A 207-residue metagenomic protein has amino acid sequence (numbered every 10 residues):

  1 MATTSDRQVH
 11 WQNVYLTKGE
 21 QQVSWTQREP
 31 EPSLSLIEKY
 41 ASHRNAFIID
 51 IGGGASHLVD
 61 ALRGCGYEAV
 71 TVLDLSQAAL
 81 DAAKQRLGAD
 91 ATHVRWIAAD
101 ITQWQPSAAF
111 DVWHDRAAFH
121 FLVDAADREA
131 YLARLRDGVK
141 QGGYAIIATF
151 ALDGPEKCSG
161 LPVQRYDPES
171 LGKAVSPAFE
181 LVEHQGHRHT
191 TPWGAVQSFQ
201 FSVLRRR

Functional and structural regions predicted by a protein language model:
M1-A108, L122-G138, G143-R207: Class I (Rossmann-like) S-adenosyl-L-methionine-dependent methyltransferase catalytic domain, capturing the SAM-binding
H114: A conserved beta-strand element that flanks and buttresses the S-adenosyl-L-methionine
A117-F121: Short catalytic micro-motifs in class I SAM-dependent methyltransferases
